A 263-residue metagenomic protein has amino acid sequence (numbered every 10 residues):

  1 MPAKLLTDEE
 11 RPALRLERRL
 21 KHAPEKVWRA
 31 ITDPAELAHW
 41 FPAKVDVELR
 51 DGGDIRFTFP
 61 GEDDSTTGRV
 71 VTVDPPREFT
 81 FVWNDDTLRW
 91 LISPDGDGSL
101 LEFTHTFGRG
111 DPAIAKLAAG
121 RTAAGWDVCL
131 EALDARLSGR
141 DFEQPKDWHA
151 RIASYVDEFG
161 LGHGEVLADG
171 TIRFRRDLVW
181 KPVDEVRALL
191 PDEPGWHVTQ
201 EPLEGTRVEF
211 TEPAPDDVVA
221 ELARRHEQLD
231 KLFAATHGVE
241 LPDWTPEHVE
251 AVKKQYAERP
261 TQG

Functional and structural regions predicted by a protein language model:
M1-T7, T106-P191, G205, F210-G263: Terminal "cap-and-tail" regions of soluble proteins that handle hydrophobic small molecules
K4, R11-R19, A23-W126, L130: Ordered, small/hydrophobic-rich secondary-structure cores
E9, D97, P202-E204: Short, surface-exposed loop and linker segments with low hydrophobicity and enrichment for Pro/Ser/Thr
R15-L16, E25-K26, D33-R69, D74-E78 (+5 more regions): Short beta-edge strand/loop motif at the mouth of beta-sheet-based domains
